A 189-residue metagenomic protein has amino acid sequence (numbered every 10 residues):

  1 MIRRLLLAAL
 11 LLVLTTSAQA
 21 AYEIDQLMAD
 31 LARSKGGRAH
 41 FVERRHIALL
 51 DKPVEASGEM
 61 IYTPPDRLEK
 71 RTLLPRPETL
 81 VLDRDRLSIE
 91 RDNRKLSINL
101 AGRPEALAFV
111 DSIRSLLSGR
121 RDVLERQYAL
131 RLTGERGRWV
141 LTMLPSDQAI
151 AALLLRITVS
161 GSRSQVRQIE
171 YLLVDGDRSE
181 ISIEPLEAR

Functional and structural regions predicted by a protein language model:
M1-L7: Bacterial N-terminal signal peptides that target proteins for export
L10-Q19: Hydrophobic h-region of N-terminal signal peptides that target proteins for export in Gram-negative bacteria
Y22-I47, D51-V54, R91-S146, L153: Flexible, processing/modification-adjacent segments and terminal tails in exported/periplasmic/extracellular proteins
F41, L68-T72, L87-I89, L141-M143 (+1 more regions): Short hydrophobic/aromatic-rich beta-strand segments that constitute the beta-sheet cores of beta-sandwich/beta-barrel
K52-G58, D177: Amphipathic hydrophobic-ligand
G58-I61, V159-G161: Extended lipid/amphipathic-ligand handling interfaces
E59-D111, S179: An acidic-aromatic
R121-Q127, G134-R189: Gly/Pro-enriched, hydrophobic low-complexity segments that function as extracytoplasmic propeptides/linkers
